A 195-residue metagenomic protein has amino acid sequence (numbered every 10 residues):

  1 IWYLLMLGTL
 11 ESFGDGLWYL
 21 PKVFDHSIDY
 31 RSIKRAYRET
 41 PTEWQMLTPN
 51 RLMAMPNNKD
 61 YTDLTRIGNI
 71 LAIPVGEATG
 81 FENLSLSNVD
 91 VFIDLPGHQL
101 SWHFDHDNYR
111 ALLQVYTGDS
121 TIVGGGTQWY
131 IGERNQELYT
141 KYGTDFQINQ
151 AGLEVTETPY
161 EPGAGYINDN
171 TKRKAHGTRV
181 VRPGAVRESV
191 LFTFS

Functional and structural regions predicted by a protein language model:
I1-F81: Non-heme Fe(II)/2-oxoglutarate
P21, T193-S195: Short beta-strand-to-coil "C-cap" segments at the C-terminal boundary of structured domains/repeats, marking
D29, R35, T42, G97 (+2 more regions): Short linear sequence elements within intrinsically disordered, low-complexity coil regions
L84-S87, F92-R173, G177, P183-V190: Catalytic core of non-heme Fe(II) oxygenases with the double-stranded beta-helix
